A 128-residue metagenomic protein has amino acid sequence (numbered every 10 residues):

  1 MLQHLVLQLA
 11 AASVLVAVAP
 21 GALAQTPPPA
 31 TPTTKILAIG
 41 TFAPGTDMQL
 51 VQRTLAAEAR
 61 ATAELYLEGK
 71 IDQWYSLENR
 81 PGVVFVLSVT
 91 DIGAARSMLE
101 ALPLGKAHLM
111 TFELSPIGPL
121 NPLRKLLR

Functional and structural regions predicted by a protein language model:
M1-A10: Bacterial N-terminal signal peptides that target proteins for export
Q25-R128: Conserved, structured core segments of small domains
